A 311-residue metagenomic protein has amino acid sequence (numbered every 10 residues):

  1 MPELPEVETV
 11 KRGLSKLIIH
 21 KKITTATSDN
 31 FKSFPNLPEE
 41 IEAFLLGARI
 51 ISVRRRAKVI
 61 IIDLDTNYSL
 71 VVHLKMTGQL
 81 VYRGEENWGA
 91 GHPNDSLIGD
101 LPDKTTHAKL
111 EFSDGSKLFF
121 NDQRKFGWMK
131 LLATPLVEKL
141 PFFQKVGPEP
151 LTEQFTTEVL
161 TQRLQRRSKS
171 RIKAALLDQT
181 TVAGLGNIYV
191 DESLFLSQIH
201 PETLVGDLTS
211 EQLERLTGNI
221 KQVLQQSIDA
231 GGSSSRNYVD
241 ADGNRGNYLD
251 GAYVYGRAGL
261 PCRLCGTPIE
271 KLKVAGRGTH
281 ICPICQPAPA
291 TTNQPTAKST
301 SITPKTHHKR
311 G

Functional and structural regions predicted by a protein language model:
M1-L4, D100, P150, Q154 (+1 more regions): Generic detection of long, well-ordered alpha-helical segments
M1-M129, I302, H307-G311: Gly/Gly-Pro- and Ser/Thr-rich, intrinsically disordered tail segments characteristic of DNA damage-repair and tolerance
K22-I41, R54, W88, V159-G311: Basic, nucleic-acid-binding surfaces and adjacent catalytic neighborhoods in DNA/RNA-processing proteins
E40-F44, D65-N67, E86, V137-E138 (+3 more regions): Short, glycine- and charge-enriched coil/turn segments that flank and shape catalytic ligand pockets
L45, F143-V146, I199, Y238: Short clusters of hydrophobic/aromatic residues that line enzyme substrate/ligand-binding pockets
R56-K58, K104-T106, F142, A258 (+1 more regions): A generic structural signal for well-ordered coil/turn residues at beta-strand boundaries that shape enzyme active-site
T66, M76, D114, R124 (+5 more regions): A broadly conserved detector of short glycine/acidic/proline-rich loop/turn motifs that flank catalytic sites and bind
L70-G184, Y189-L196, L204: Phosphate/anion-contacting hairpin/loop surfaces
